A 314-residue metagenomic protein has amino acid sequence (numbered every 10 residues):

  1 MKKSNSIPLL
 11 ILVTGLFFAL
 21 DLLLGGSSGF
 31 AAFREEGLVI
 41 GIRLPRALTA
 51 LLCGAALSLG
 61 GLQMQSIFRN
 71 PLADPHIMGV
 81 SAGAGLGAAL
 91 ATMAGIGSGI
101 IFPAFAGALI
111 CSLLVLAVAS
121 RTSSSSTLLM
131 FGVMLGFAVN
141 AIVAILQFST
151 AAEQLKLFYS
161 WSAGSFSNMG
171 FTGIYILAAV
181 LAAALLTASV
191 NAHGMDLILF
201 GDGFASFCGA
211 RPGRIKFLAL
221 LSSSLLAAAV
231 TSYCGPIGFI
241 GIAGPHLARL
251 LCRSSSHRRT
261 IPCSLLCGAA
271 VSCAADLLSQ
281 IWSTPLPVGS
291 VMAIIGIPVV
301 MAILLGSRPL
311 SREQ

Functional and structural regions predicted by a protein language model:
M1-Q314: Alpha-helical transmembrane segments in inner-membrane proteins
